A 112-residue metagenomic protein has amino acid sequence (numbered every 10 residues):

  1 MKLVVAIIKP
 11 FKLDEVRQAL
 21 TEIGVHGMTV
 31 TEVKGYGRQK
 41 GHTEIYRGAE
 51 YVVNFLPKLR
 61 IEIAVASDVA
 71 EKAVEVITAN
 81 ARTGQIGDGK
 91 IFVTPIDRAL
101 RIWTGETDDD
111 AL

Functional and structural regions predicted by a protein language model:
M1-L112: Positively charged, small/polar-rich N-terminal and surface patches that mediate targeting and assembly and bind
